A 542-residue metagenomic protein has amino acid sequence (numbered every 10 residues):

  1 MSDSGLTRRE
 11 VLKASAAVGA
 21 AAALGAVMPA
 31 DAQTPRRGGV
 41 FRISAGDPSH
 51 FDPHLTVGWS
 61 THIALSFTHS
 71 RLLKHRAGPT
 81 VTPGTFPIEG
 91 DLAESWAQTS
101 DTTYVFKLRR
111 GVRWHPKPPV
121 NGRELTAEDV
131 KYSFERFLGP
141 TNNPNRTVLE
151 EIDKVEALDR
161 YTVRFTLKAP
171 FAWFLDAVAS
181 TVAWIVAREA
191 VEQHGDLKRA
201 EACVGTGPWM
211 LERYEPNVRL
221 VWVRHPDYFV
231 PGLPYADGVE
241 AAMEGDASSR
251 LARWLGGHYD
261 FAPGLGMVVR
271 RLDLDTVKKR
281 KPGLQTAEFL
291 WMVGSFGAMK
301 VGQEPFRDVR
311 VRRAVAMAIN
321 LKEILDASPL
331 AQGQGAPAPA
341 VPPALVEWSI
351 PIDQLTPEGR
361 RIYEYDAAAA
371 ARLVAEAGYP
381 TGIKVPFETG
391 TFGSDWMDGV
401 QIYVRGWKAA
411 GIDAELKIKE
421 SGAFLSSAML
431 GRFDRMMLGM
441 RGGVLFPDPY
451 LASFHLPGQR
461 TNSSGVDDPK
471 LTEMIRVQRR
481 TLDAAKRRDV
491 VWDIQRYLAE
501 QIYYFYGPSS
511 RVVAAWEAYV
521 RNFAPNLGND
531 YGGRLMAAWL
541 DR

Functional and structural regions predicted by a protein language model:
D3, E10-A30: N-terminal export signals
V11, A17-G19, F41, W59-I63 (+8 more regions): Detector for C-terminal structural segments
R42, G122, T126-Y132, R160-T166 (+9 more regions): Alpha-helical secondary-structure segments
S44-S100, E135, A202-T206: N-terminal lobe/hinge region of extracytoplasmic solute-binding protein
D47-L65, L92, P118-R123, F174-A183 (+4 more regions): A structural "hinge/loop" feature
E94-N142, R164, R250-R253, P305-D308 (+1 more regions): Aromatic- and charge-enriched surface segment that lines or borders ligand/interaction sites
A97, V105-K107, N143-A190, R213: Surface-exposed binding/hinge segments that line and control ligand-binding clefts or catalytic entry sites
K154-V155, E212-V223, E240-Q303, K322 (+2 more regions): Extracellular/periplasmic solute-recognition and catalytic clefts
